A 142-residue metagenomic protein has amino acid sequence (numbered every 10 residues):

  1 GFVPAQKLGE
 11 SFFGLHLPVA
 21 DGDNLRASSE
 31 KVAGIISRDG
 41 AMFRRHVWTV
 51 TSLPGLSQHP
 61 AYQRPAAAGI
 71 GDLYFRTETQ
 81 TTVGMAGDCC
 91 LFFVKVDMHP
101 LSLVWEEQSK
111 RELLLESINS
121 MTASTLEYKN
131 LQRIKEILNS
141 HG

Functional and structural regions predicted by a protein language model:
G1-G142: Extended, well-ordered protein cores
